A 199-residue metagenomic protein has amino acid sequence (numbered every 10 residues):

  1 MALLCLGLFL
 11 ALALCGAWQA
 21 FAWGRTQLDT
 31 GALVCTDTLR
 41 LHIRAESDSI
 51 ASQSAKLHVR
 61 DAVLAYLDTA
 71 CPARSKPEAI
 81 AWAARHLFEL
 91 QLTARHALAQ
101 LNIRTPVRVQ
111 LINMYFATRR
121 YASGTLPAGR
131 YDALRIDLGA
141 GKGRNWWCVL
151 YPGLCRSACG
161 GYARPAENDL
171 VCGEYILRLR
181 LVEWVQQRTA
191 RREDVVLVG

Functional and structural regions predicted by a protein language model:
A2-Q19: Hydrophobic membrane-insertion alpha-helices, especially the h-region of bacterial N-terminal signal peptides
Q19-L33: Aromatic-capped interface at the extracytoplasmic side of an N-terminal signal-anchor transmembrane helix
D37-R85: Early exported N-terminus immediately downstream of N-terminal targeting peptides
T38-R44, P106-Q110, A133-D137, W147-V149 (+1 more regions): Soluble periplasmic/extracytoplasmic beta-strand elements of cell-envelope proteins
H42, E46, A62-A73, E89 (+3 more regions): Structured segments of extracytoplasmic/periplasmic soluble domains in secreted or envelope-associated proteins
K76-R144: Mid-length scaffold segments of soluble, non-membrane domains
S123-L177: Soluble extracytoplasmic domains of inner/organellar membrane proteins
P165-G199: C-terminal partner/receptor-binding element of secreted or periplasmic proteins
